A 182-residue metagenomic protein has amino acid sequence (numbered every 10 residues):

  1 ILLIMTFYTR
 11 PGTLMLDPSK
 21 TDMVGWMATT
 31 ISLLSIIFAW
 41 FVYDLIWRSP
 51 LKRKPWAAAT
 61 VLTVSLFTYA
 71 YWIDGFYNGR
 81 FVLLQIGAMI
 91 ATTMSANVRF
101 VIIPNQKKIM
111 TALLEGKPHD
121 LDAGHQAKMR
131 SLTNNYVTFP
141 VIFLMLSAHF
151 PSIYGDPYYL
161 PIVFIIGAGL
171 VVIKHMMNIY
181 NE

Functional and structural regions predicted by a protein language model:
I1-E182: Polytopic transmembrane helical bundles with strong interfacial aromatic enrichment
